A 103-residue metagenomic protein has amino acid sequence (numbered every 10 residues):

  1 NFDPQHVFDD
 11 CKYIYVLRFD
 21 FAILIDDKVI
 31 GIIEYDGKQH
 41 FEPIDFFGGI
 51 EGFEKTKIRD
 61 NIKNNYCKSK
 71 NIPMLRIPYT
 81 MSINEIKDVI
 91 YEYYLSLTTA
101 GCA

Functional and structural regions predicted by a protein language model:
N1-A103: Nucleic-acid endo/exonuclease domains
